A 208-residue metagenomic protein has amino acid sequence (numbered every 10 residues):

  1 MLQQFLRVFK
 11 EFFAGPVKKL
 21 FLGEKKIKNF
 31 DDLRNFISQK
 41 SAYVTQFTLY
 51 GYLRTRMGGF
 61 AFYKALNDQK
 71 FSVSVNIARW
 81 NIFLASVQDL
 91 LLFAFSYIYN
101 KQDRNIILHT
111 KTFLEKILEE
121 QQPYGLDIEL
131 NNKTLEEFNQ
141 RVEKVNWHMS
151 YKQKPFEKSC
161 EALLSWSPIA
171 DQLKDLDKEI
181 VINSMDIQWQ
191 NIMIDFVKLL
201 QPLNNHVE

Functional and structural regions predicted by a protein language model:
M1-R7, A94, E208: N-terminal entry module detector
L2-D68: Leu/Val/Ala/Ile-rich N-terminal alpha-helices, chiefly Sec-type signal peptides and the beginnings
K26-K28, S41, Q46, Y52-R56 (+2 more regions): Polybasic, proline/glycine-rich intrinsically disordered low-complexity segments
N35, Q39, V73, I77-L84 (+3 more regions): Alpha-solenoid helical-repeat scaffolds
G51-R104: N-terminal interaction modules that seed assembly of large macromolecular complexes
F62-D68, L126-E136, E208: Short glycine-rich, low-complexity/disordered patches
Q102-I106, E129, N204: Structured alpha-helical bundle/scaffold domains in large eukaryotic membrane-trafficking regulators
M185-E208: Glycine-rich, aromatic-bearing surface loops/beta-hairpins
